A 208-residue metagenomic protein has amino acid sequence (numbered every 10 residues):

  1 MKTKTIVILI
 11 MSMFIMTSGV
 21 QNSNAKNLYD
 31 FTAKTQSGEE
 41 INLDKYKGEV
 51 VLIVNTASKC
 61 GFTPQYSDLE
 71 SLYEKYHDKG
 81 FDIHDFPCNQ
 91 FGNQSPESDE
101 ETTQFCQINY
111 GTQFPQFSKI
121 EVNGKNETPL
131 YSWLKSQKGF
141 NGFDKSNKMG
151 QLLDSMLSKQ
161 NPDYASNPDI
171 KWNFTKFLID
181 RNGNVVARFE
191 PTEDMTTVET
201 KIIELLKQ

Functional and structural regions predicted by a protein language model:
M1-I8: Bacterial N-terminal signal peptides that target proteins for export
I8-T17: Bacterial N-terminal signal peptides
N22-D44: N-terminal "domain-start" segment that seeds a small globular fold
E49-V50, S58-K59, T63-P87, C106-Y110: Conserved helix-turn-beta segment immediately C-terminal to the redox Cys motif in thioredoxin-like folds
G80-E97, Q113-G124: Thiol-based oxidoreductase modules, predominantly thioredoxin-like and allied folds used for disulfide exchange
G111-P191: Thiol/selenol-based redox catalytic cores and closely related redox-interacting motifs
A187-K207: Non-catalytic, surface beta->alpha helical segment in thiol-disulfide oxidoreductase systems
